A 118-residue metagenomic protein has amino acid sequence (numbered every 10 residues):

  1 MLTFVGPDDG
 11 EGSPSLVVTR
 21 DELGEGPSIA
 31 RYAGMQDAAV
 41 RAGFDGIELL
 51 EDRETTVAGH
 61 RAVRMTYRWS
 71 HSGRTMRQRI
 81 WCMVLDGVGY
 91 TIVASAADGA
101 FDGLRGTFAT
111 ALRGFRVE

Functional and structural regions predicted by a protein language model:
M1-V84, G89-T91, A96: Conserved polar/disulfide-associated segments of primarily extracytoplasmic proteins
I92-E118: Surface-exposed amphipathic alpha-helical segments
